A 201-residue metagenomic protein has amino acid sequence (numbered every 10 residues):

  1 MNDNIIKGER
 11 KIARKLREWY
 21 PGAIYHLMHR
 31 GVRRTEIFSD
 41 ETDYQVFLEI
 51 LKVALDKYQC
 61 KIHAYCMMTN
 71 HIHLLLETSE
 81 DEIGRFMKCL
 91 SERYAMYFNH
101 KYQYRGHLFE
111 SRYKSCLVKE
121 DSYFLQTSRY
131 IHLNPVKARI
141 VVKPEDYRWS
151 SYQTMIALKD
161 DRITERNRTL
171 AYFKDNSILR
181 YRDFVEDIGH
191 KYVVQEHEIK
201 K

Functional and structural regions predicted by a protein language model:
M1-A64, M68, E77-K201: Short Pro-Cys-Gly-centered "Cys-loop" motif that presents a nucleophilic cysteine in a tight turn
H71: Short acidic-rich active-site patches of cyclic nucleotide enzymes
